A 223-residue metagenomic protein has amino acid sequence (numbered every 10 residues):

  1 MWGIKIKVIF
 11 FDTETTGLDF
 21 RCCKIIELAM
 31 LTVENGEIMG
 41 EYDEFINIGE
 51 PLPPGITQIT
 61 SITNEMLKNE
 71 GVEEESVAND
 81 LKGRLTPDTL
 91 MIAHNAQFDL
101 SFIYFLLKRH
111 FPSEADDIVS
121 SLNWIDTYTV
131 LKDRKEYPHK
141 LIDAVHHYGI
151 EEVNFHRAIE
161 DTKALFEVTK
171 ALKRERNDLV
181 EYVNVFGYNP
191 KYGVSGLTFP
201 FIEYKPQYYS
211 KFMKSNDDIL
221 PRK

Functional and structural regions predicted by a protein language model:
W2, V168-K223: Acidic two-metal-ion nuclease catalytic site recognized across multiple nuclease folds, prominently DnaQ/RNase D-T
W2-S121, P138-H156: Conserved non-catalytic scaffold segment of RNase H-like nuclease domains
T15-G17, T129, A164: Short, glycine/acidic-enriched loop or turn micro-motifs at the edges of active sites
D99, N123, D161-A164: Catalytic-loop motifs flanking and including active-site residues across diverse enzymes
L107-K108, K135, K170-R174: Hydrophobic/aromatic-lined pockets within catalytic cores
L122-Y137: Short alpha-helix plus adjacent loop in nuclease-associated cores
R157-K170: Acidic, divalent-metal-coordinating active-site segment for phosphoryl/phosphodiester hydrolysis, typified by short
